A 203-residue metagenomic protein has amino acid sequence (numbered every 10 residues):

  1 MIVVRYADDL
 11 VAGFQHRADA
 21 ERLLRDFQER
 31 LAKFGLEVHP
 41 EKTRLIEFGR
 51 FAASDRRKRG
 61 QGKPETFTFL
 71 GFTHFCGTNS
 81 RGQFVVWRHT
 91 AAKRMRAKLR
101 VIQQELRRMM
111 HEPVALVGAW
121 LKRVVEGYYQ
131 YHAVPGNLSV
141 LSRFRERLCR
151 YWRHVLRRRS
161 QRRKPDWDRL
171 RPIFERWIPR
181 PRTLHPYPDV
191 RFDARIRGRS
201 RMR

Functional and structural regions predicted by a protein language model:
M1-R203: Non-catalytic terminal/accessory segments
